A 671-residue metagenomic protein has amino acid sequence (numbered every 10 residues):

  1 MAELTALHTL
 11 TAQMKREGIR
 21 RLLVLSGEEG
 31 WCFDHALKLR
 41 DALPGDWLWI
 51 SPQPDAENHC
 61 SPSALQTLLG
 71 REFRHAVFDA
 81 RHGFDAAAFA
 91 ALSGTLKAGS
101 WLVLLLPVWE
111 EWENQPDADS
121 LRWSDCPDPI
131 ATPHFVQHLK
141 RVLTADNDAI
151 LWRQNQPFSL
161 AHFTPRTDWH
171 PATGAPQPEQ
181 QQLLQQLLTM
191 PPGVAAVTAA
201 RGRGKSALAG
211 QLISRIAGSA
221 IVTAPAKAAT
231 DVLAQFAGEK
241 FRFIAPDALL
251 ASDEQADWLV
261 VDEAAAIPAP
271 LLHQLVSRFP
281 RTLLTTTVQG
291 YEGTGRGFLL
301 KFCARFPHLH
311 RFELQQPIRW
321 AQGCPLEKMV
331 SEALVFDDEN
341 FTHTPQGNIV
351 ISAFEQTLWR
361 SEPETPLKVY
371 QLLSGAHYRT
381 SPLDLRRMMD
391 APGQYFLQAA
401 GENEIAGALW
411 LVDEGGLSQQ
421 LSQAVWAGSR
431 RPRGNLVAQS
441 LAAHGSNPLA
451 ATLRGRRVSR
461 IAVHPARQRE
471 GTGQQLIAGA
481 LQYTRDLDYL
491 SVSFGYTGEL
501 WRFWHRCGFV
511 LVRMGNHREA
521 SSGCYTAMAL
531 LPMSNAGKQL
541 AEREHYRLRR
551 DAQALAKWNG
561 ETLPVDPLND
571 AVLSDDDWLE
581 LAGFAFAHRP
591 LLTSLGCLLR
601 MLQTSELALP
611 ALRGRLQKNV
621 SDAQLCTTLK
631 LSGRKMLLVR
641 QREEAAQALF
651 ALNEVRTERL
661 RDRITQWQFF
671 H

Functional and structural regions predicted by a protein language model:
A2-L10, P171-P191: N-terminal pre-P-loop "Q-motif" helix
R20-E28, K38-P52, A196-T198, G218-T230: Conserved RecA-like ASCE P-loop NTPase motor core of nucleic-acid helicases/translocases
C32-F33, K205: Conserved lysine of the Walker
L65-H162: N-terminal accessory nucleic-acid engagement/regulatory domains that precede and modulate ATP-driven motor cores
D125-A175, C303-T342: Conserved coupling/interface region of RecA-like P-loop/ASCE motor cores
A207-Q211, R460-Q482: Conserved acetyl-CoA-binding loop-helix of GNAT-fold acetyltransferases
A248-L250, W258, P270-L271, P280-Y378 (+2 more regions): Terminal substrate-recognition subdomain of acyl/acetyltransferases
G393-V412, Q419: Conserved beta-hairpin
